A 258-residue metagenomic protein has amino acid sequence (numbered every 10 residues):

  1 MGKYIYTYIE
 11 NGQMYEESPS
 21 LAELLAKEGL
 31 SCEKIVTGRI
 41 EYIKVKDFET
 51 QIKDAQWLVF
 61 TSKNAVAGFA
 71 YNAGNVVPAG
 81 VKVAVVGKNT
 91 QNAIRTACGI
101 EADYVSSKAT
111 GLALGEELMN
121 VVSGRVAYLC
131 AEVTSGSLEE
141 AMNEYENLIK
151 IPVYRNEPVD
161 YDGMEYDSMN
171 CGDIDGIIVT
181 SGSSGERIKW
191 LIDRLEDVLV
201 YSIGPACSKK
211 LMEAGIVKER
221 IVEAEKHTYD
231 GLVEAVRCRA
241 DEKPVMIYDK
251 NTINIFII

Functional and structural regions predicted by a protein language model:
M1-I258: Signature of uroporphyrinogen-III synthase
